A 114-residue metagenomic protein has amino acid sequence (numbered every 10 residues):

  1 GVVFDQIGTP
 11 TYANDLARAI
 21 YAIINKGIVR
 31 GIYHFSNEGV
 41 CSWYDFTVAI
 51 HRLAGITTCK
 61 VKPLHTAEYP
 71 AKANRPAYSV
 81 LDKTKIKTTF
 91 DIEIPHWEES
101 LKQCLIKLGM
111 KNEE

Functional and structural regions predicted by a protein language model:
G1-T11: A conserved pocket-lining segment of Rossmann-fold NAD(P)-dependent short-chain dehydrogenase/reductase
G8-P10, V40, P63, V80-L81 (+1 more regions): Short aromatic/basic micro-patch
N14, I23-H34, G39: Glycine/proline-rich active-site loop of Rossmann-fold NAD(P)-dependent oxidoreductases
L16, C41-A54: PAPS/PAP-binding and catalytic site of the sulfotransferase fold
L16, I20, F35, F46 (+2 more regions): Non-catalytic, hydrophobic alpha-helical segments
I24-I28, A54, L105-G109: Short, hydrophobic alpha-helical segments
I32, I56-A77: C-terminal "lid/loop" region of Rossmann-like NAD(P)-dependent oxidoreductases
W97-E114: Amphipathic terminal alpha-helices
